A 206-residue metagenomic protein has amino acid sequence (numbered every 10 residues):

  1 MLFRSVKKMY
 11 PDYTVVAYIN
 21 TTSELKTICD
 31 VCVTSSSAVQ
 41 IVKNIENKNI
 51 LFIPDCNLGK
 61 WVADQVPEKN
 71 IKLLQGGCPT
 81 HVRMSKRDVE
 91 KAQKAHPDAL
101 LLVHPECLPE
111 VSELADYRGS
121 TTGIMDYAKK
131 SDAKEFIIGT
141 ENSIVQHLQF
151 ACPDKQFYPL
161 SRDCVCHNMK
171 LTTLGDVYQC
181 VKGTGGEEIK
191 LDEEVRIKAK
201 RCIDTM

Functional and structural regions predicted by a protein language model:
M1-L2: Short, small-residue-biased leader/transition segments that mark boundaries at the very start of proteins
V6-Y10: Acidic (Asp/Glu)-rich catalytic clusters
P11-T14, N47-I50, P97-L100, S131-F136: Short active-site oxyanion
V15-I19, E24-T27, V31-S35, I41 (+6 more regions): General beta-strand structural signal in soluble alpha/beta enzymes
T22-T27, V39-V42, L58-W61, P79-V82 (+1 more regions): Short, well-ordered, mixed-charge alpha-helical segments that flank or form enzyme active sites
Q40-D64, E90-P97: Internal active-site segments that recognize and position negatively charged phosphoryl groups and nucleotide moieties
W61-V66, L73-Y117, T121-A133, I144-C152 (+3 more regions): Redox- and metal-dependent alpha/beta enzyme cores, enriched for Fe-S-associated oxidoreductases and cofactor-handling
T122-G123, S131-A133, T140-M206: C-terminal functional extensions of proteins
